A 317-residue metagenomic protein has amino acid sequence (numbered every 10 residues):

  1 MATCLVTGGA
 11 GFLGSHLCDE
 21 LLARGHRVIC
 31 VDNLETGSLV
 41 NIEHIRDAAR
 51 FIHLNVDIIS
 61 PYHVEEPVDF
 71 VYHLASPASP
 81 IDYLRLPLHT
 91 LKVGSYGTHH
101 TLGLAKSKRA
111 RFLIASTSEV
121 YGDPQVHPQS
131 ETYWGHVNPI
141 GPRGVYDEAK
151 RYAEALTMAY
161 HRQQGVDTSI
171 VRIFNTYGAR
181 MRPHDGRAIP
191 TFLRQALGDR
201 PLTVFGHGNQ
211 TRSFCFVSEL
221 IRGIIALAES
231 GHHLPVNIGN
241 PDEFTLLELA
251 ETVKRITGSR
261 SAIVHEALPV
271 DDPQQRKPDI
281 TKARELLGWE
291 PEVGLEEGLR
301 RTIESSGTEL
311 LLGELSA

Functional and structural regions predicted by a protein language model:
M1-T176, S218, I224, A228 (+3 more regions): N-terminal Rossmann-like NAD(P)+-binding domain of SDR-like oxidoreductases, especially those catalyzing
A10-L13, L39, H99, P124 (+6 more regions): Gly/Ser/Thr-rich beta-alpha loop segments that engage phosphate groups in nucleotides
G37, Y62, P183, F244 (+2 more regions): Residues that form or flank phosphate/diphosphate-binding pockets in enzymes that use nucleotide phosphates
V56, H100, N175, R194-A317: C-terminal substrate-binding subdomain of Rossmann-fold SDR/epimerase-dehydratase oxidoreductases
S76, L91, M181-D185, S213: Nucleotide-sugar-dependent glycosyltransferase donor-binding/catalytic pocket residues
Y152, L156-Y160, F192, L249 (+1 more regions): Hydrophobic alpha-helix immediately C-terminal to the catalytic Tyr-X-X-X-Lys motif of short-chain
G186-P190, I221: Conserved terminal C-lobe alpha helix of the protein kinase catalytic domain
